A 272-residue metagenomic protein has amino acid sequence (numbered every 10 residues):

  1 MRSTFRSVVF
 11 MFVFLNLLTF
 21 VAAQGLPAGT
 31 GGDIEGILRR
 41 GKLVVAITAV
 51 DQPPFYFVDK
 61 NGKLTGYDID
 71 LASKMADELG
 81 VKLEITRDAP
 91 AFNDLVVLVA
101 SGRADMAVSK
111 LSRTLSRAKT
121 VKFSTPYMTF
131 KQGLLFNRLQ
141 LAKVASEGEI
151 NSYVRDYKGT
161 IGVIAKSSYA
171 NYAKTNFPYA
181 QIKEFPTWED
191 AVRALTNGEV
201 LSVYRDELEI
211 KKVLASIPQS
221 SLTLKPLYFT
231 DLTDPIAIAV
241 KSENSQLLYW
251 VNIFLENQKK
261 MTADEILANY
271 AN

Functional and structural regions predicted by a protein language model:
Q24-A28, I164-F177, T223-L224, N252-N272: Ligand-binding clefts/hinges and TM-proximal coupling segments of bilobed small-molecule sensing domains
G25-K110, K119: Extracytoplasmic small-molecule ligand-binding "clamshell" domains of the periplasmic binding protein/Venus flytrap
L43-V44, G80-K82, A100-S109, G159-T160 (+2 more regions): Alpha-to-beta junction loops
A49, M128-F136, Q140-L141, E207-E256 (+1 more regions): Periplasmic-binding protein-like
M75, L98-A100, V154, L195-T196 (+2 more regions): Hydrophobic residues within well-ordered alpha-helices
K82-A91, V163, A180-T187: Short beta-strand-to-loop elements that line the ligand-binding cleft of bilobed periplasmic-binding protein-like
N93-D94, K110-K119, N171-T175, T196-N197 (+1 more regions): A ligand-binding cleft/hinge motif common to bilobed small-molecule-binding domains
T125, R138-T160: Flexible hinge/capping segments at coil-to-helix
